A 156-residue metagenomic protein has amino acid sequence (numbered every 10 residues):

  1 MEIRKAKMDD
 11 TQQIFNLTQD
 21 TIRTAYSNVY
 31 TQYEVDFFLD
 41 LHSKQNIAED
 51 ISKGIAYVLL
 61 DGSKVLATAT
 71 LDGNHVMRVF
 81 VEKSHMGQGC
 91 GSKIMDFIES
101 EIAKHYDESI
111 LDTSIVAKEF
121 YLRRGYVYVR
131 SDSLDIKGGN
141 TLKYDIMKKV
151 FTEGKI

Functional and structural regions predicted by a protein language model:
E2-N16: A short beta-loop-alpha structural element at the N-terminal edge of CoA-dependent acyl/N-acetyltransferase catalytic
Q19-Q45: Conserved GNAT-fold acetyl-CoA-binding loop/helix
G54-A67: Conserved beta-hairpin
A69-N74: A conserved beta-strand-loop-helix scaffold within acyl/acetyltransferase catalytic domains
V76-M86: A short, internal acetyl-CoA/4′-phosphopantetheine-binding micro-motif in the GNAT/acyltransferase core
H85, G89-F97: Conserved acetyl-CoA pyrophosphate-binding loop and the N-cap/start of the following alpha-helix in GNAT-like
D107, L111-K118, L134-I156: C-terminal "cap" of GNAT-fold acetyltransferases
Y121, Y126: Conserved active-site tyrosine of GNAT-family acetyltransferases
